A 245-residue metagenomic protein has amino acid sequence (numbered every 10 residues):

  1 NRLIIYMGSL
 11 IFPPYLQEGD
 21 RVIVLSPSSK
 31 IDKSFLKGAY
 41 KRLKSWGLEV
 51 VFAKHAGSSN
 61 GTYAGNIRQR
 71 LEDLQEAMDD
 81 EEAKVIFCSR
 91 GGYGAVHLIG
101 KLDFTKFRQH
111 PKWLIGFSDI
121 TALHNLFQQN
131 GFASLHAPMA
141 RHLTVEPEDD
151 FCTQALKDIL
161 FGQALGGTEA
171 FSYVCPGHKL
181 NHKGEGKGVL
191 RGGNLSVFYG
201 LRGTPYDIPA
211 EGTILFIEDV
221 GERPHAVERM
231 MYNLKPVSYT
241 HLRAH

Functional and structural regions predicted by a protein language model:
N1-Y6: Short, Lys/Arg-enriched N-terminal segments with co-localized hydrophobic residues within the first ~10-30 amino acids
M7-E82: ATP/NTP phosphate-donor binding region
V85-V96, K101: N-terminal glycine-rich "phosphate-gripper" loop used for MgATP/nucleotide binding and carboxylate activation
F104-F127, A133-M139: Short, acidic/small-residue loops that bind anionic groups at enzyme active sites
L135-S196: Conserved anion/nucleotide-ligand pocket segment
R191, V197-M231, K235: Oxyanion-binding "anion nests"
H241-H245: Residue-level detector of conserved catalytic or cofactor/ligand-binding positions in enzyme active sites
